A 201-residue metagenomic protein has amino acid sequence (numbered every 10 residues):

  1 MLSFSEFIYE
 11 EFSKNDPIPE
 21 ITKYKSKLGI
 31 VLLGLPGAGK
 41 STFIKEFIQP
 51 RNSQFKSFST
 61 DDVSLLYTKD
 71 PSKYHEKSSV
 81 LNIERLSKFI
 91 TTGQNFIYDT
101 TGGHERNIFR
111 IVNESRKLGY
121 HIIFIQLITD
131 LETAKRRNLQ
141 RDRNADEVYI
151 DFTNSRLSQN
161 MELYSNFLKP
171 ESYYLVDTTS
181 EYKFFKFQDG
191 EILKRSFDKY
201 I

Functional and structural regions predicted by a protein language model:
M1-F12: Short acidic, low-complexity intrinsically disordered linear motifs used for protein-protein interactions
E11-K23: Pre-Walker A adenine-sensing motif
E20-K27, F89-I90: Phosphate-binding P-loop
L28-P36, S57-F58: Short, hydrophobic/glycine-enriched beta-strand segments
L33, A38, N52, E132-I201: Conserved GTP-binding G-domain of TRAFAC-class P-loop NTPases and closely related GTPase folds
S41-N95: Conserved substrate/cofactor phosphate-moiety recognition/catalytic segment in nucleotide-dependent phosphotransferases
K77-I122: Glycine-rich phosphate-binding loop used to anchor ATP phosphates in small-molecule kinases, encompassing both
L118-R137: Conserved phosphate-donor/acceptor-positioning beta-strand/loop module used by diverse small-molecule
